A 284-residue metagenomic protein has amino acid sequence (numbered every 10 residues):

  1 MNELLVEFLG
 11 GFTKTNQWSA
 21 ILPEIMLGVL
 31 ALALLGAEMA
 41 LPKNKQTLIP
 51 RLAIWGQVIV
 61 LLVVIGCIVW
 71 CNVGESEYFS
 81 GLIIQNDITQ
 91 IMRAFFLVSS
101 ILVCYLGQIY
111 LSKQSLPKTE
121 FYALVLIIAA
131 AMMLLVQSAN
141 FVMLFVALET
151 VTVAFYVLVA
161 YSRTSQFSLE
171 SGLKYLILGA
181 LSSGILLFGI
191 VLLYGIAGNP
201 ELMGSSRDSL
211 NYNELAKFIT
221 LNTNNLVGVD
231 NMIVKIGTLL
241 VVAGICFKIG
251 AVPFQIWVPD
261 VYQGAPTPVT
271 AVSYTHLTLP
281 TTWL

Functional and structural regions predicted by a protein language model:
M1-L277: Alpha-helical transmembrane segments of multi-pass membrane proteins predominantly involved in bioenergetics
H276-L284: Single conserved hydrophobic/aromatic residue that forms the stacking wall/gate of nucleotide- or nucleobase-binding
